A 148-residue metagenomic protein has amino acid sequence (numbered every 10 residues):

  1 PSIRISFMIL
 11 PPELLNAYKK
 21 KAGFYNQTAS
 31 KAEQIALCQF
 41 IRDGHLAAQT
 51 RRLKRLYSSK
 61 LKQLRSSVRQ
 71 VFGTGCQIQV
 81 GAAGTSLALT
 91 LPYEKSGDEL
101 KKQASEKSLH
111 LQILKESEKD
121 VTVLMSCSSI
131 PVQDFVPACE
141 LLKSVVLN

Functional and structural regions predicted by a protein language model:
P1-R55: Conserved core segment of the aminotransferase class I/II
K20-K21, Q103, A138: Residue-level signal for well-ordered alpha-helical positions
G23-T28, R55, Q77, L89-P92 (+1 more regions): Short, contiguous acidic/charged loop-to-helix segments that flank catalytic cores in large enzymes
T28-I35, T85-L109: Conserved N-terminal glycine/acidic-rich loop preference
K54-R65, C76-T90: Conserved glycine-rich beta-strand-loop-beta hairpin in the small C-terminal domain of fold type I
R69: Cytosolic nucleotide-binding catalytic cores of signal-transduction proteins
A88-Y93, H110-E140, V145: Conserved PLP-binding active-site segment of the aspartate aminotransferase-like
